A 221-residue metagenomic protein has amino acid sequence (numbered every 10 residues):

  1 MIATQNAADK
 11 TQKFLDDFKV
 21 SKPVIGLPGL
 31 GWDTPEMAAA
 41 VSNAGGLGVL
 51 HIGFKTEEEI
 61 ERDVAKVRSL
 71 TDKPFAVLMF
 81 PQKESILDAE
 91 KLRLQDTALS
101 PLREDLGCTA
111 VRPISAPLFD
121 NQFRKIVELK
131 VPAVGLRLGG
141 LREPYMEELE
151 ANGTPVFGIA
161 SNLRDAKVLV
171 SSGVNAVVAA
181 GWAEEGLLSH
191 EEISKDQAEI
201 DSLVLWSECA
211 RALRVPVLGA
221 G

Functional and structural regions predicted by a protein language model:
I2-L213: Active-site entrance/lid segments in N-terminal catalytic domains of soluble metabolic enzymes
P216-G221: Glycine-rich beta-strand-to-loop/alpha-helix junction loops that act as flexible
